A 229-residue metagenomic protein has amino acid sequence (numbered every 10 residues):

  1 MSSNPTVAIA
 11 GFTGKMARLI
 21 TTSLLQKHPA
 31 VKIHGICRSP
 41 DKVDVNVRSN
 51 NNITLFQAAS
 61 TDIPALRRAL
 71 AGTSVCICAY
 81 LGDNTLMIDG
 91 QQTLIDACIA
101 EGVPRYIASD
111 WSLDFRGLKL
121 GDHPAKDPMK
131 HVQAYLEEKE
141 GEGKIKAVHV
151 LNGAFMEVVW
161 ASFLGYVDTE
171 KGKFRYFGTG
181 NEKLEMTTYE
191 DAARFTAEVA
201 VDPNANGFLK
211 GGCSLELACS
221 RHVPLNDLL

Functional and structural regions predicted by a protein language model:
S2-N50, T61-P64, N84, E101 (+1 more regions): Oxidoreductase cofactor-interface core, primarily capturing Rossmann-like NAD(P)-dependent enzymes
A8, F56, I107: Conserved Rossmann-like nucleotide-binding pocket used by diverse enzymes that bind dinucleotide cofactors
I53-R67, Q91: Glycine-rich, highly charged phosphate/nucleotide-binding loops
A71-A108, H123-P124, K130-E137: NAD(P)-cofactor binding segment of oxidoreductase domains
